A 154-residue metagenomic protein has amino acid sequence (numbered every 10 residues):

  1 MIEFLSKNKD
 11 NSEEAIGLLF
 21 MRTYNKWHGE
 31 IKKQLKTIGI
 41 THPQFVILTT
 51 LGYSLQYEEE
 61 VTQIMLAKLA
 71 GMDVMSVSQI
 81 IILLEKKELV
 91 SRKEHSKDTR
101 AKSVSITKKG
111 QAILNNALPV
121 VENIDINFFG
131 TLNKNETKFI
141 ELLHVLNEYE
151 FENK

Functional and structural regions predicted by a protein language model:
M1-I38: N-terminal leader segment of winged-helix/HTH proteins
M1-K9, E58, K134-K154: C-terminal regulatory/oligomerization modules of transcriptional regulators
Y24, T49-Q56, L118, H144: Short, locally clustered residues in the helix-turn-helix/winged-helix DNA-binding domain
G29-S76: N-terminal helix-turn-helix DNA-binding core of bacterial DNA-binding proteins
Q63, I81-I82: Short, hydrophobic-biased segments on the C-terminal half of alpha helices that form "recognition helices"
I82-E141: Charged, amphipathic alpha-helical coiled-coil/dimerization segments
